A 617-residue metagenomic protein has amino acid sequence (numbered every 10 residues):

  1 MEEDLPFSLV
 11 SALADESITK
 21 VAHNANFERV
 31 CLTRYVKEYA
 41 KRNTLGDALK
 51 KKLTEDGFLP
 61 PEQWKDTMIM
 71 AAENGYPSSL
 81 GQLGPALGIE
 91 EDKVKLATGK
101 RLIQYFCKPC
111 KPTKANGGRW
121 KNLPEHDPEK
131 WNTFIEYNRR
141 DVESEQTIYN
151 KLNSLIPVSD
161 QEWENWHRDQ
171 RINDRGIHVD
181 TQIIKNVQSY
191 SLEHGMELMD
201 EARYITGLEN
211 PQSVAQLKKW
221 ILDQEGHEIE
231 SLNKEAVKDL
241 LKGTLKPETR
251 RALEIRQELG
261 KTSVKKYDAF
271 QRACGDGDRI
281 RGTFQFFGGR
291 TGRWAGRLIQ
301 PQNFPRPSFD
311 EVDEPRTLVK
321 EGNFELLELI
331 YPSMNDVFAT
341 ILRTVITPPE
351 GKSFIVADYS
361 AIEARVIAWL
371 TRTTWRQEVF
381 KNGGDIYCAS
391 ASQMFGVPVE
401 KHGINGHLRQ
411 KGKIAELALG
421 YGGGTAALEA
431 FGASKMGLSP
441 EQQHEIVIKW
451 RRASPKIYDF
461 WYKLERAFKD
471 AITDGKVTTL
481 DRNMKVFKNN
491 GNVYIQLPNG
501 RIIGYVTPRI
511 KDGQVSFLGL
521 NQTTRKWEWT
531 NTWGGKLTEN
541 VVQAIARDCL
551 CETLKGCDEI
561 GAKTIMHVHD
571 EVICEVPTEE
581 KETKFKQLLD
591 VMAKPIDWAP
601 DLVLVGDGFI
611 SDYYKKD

Functional and structural regions predicted by a protein language model:
M1, G75, A86, R101-F338 (+5 more regions): Conserved "right-hand" nucleotidyltransferase catalytic core of DNA-directed polymerases
M1-N153, D310-V312, G384, A391-F395 (+1 more regions): Active-site-proximal helix-loop-helix substrate-binding element of RNase H-like nuclease domains
V10-A14, V337-S353, K555-E559: A short acidic-Thr-Gly-centered motif at the start of a beta-strand
A22, W64-K65, V179, F354-D358: Short hydrophobic beta-strand that contains or immediately precedes a catalytic carboxylate
N26-K41, N74, K219-D223, S360-T374: Short active-site loop/helix that positions an aromatic residue
L152-N165, C549-V572: Active-site palm subdomain of RNA-directed nucleic acid polymerases
E228, K246, G396-I560, V603 (+1 more regions): Conserved catalytic core of nucleic-acid polymerases
K584-A593: Short amphipathic alpha-helices in soluble, non-transmembrane regions that often serve as interface/regulatory elements
